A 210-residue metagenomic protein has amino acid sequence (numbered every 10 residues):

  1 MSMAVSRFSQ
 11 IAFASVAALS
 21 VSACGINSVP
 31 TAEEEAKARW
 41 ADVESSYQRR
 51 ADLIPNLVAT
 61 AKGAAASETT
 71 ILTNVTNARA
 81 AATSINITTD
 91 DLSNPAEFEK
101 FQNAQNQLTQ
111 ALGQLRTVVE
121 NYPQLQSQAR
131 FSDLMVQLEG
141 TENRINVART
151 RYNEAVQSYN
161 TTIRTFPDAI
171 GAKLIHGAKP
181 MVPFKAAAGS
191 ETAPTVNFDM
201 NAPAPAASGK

Functional and structural regions predicted by a protein language model:
S2-K210: A helix-centric hydrophobic-segment signal that preferentially recognizes long, alpha-helical stretches used
